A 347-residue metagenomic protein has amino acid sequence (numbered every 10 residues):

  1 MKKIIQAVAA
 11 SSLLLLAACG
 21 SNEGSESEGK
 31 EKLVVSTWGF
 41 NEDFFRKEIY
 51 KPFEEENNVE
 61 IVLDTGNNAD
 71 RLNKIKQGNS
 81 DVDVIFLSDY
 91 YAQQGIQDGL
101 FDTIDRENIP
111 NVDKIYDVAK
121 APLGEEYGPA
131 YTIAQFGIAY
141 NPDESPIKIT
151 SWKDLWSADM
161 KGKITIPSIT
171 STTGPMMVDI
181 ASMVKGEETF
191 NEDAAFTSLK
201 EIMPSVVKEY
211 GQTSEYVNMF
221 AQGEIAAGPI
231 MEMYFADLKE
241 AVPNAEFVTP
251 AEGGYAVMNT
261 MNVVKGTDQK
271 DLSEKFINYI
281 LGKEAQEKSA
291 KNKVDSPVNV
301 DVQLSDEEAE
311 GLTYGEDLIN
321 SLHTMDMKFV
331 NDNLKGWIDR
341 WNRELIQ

Functional and structural regions predicted by a protein language model:
L15-A18: C-terminal motif of bacterial Sec signal peptides marking the signal peptidase cleavage site
G20-N22: Bacterial signal peptide processing site
E28-Q94: Early extracytoplasmic/lumenal segment of secretory-pathway proteins
F40-R46, D81-A221: Extracytoplasmic ligand-binding site segments that recognize negatively charged/polar headgroups
A92-Q94, A221-Q222, A227-N244: A ligand-binding cleft/hinge motif common to bilobed small-molecule-binding domains
A134, T197-I202, V242-K265: Periplasmic-binding protein-like
N259, V264-L322: Mature extracytoplasmic/periplasmic domains
N320-Q347: Conserved C-terminal helix/tail region of periplasmic/extracytoplasmic solute-binding proteins
